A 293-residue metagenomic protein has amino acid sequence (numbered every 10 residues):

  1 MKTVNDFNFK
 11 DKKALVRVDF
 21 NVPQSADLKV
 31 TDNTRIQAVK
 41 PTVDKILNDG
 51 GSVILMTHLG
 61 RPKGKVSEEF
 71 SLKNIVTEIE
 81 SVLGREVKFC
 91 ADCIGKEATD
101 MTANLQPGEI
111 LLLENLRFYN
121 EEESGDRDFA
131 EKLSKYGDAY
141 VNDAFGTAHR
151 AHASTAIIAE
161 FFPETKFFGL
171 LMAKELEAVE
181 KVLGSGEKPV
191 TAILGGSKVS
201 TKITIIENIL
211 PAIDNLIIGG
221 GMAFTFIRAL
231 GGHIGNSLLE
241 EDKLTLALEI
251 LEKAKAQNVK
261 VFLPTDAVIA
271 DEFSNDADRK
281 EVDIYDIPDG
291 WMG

Functional and structural regions predicted by a protein language model:
M1-G293: Active-site loop-to-helix "anion-binding N-cap" substructures in soluble metabolic enzymes
